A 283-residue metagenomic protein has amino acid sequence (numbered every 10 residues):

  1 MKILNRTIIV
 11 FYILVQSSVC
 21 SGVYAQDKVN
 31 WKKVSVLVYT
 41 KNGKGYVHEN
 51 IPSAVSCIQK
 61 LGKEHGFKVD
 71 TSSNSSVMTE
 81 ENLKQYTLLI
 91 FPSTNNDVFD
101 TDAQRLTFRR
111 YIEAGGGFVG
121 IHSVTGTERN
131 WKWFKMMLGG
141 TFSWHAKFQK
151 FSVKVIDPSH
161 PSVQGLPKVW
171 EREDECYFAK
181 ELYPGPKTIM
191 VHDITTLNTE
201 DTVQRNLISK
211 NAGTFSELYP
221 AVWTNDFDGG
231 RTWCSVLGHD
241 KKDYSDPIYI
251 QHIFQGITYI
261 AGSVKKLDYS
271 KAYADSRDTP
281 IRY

Functional and structural regions predicted by a protein language model:
M1-D27: Bacterial Sec-dependent N-terminal signal peptides
D27-V34, C57-K60, E64-F67, S73 (+3 more regions): Extracellular ligand-binding/catalytic regions of CAZymes and related secreted enzymes and adhesion modules
V36-T40, L83-E128, S235: Short alpha-beta junction capping motif
G43-V55: Glycine- and acidic-residue-enriched helix-capping/strand-helix junction motifs
Y46-H48, S75-E80, N96-T101, G126 (+1 more regions): Acidic-and-aromatic substrate-binding clefts and catalytic sites of carbohydrate-active enzymes
G126-M137: Glycine-rich, charge-decorated loop segments at or immediately adjacent to ligand/cofactor-binding or catalytic sites
G140, H145-D228: Catalytic beta-strand/loop cores that center a nucleophilic Ser/Cys/Thr and support acyl-enzyme chemistry
